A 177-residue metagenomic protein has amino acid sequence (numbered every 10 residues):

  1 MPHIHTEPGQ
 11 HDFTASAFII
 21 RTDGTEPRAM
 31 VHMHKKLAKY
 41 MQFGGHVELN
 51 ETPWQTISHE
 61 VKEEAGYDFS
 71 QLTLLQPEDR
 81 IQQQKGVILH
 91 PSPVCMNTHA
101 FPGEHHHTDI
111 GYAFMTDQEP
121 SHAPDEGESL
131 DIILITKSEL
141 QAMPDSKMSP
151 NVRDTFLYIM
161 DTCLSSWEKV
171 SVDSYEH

Functional and structural regions predicted by a protein language model:
M1, S70, Q84-V87, V94 (+2 more regions): Localized chelating/binding microdomains that coordinate divalent metal ions or stabilize phosphate-bearing
M1-G24, V87-L89: Acidic, metal-coordinating catalytic segment for phosphate/diphosphate chemistry, firing primarily on the Nudix
D12, H59-E63, I133: Short, cationic motifs built from Arg/Lys/His that form the positively charged side of catalytic pockets
E26-S70, L75-D79: Conserved Nudix-box catalytic region and its N-terminal flanking loop in Nudix hydrolases and closely related
A38-Y40, H105-H177: Nudix hydrolase/Nudix homology domain
Q82-P120: Active-site-adjacent beta-strand/loop module that shapes the phosphate/pyrophosphate-binding cleft
